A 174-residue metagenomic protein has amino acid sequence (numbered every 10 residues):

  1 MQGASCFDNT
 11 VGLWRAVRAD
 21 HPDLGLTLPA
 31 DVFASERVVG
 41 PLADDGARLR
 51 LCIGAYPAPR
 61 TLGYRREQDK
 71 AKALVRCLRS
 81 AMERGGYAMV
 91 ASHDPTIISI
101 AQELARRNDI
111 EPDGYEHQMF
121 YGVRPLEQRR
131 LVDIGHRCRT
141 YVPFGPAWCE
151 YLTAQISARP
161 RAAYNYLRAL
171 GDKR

Functional and structural regions predicted by a protein language model:
M1-R174: Positively charged, amphipathic and often flexible ligand-engagement surfaces
